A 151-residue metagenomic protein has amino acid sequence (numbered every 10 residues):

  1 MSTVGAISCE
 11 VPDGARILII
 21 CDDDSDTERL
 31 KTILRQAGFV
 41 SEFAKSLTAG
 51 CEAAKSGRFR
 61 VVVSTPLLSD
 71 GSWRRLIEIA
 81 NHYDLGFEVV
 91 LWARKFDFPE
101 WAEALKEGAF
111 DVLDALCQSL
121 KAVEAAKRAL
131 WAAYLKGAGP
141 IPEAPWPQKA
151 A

Functional and structural regions predicted by a protein language model:
M1-I33, R60, L120-A151: Non-catalytic signal-transmission and effector/linker regions of two-component phosphorelay proteins
T32-L34, A53, E103: Alpha-helical interaction/dimerization surfaces of two-component signaling modules
F43-V61, T65, S69: Acidic, metal-coordinating helix/loop segments flanking the phosphotransfer/catalytic sites of two-component signaling
V62, V89, V112-L113: Two-component signal transduction core modules
L67, Y83, A93-F96: Short, conserved "switch-loop" micro-motifs in signal-transduction and mechanochemical regulators
R74-G86: Short amphipathic alpha-helix used as the core "switch/output" element in two-component signaling
R75, A93-V112: Alpha4 helix (beta4-alpha4-beta5 surface) of REC/receiver domains from two-component response regulators
F98, L116-V123: Conserved two-component signaling phosphotransfer/partner-docking surface
